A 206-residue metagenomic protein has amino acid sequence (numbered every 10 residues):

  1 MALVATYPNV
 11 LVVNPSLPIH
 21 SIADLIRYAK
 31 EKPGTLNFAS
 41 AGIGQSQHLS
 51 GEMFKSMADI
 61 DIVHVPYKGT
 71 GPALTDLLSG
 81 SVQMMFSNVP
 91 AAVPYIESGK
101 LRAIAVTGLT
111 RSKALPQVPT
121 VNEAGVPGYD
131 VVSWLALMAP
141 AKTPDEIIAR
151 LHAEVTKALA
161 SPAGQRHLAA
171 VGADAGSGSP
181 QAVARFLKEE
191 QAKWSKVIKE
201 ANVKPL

Functional and structural regions predicted by a protein language model:
M1-P72, V121, W134-H167: Hinge/capping helix and adjacent helix->loop/strand transition within the periplasmic-binding protein
L3, Y67, F86-S87, V106 (+1 more regions): Short beta-strand and adjacent tight-turn residues that come in two discontinuous sequence segments and form the edges
K32-L36, I60, L78-S87, K100-A103 (+1 more regions): Alpha-to-beta junction loops
M53-M57, M84-V118: A ligand-binding cleft/hinge motif common to bilobed small-molecule-binding domains
M57-I60, E97, T120, D145-L206: An extracytoplasmic/periplasmic, membrane-proximal ligand-sensing/linker region
A73-L74, A92: Short, hydrophobic alpha-helical packing/hinge segments within bilobed ligand-binding/sensory domains
T110-A136: Active-site-adjacent capping/gating segments
